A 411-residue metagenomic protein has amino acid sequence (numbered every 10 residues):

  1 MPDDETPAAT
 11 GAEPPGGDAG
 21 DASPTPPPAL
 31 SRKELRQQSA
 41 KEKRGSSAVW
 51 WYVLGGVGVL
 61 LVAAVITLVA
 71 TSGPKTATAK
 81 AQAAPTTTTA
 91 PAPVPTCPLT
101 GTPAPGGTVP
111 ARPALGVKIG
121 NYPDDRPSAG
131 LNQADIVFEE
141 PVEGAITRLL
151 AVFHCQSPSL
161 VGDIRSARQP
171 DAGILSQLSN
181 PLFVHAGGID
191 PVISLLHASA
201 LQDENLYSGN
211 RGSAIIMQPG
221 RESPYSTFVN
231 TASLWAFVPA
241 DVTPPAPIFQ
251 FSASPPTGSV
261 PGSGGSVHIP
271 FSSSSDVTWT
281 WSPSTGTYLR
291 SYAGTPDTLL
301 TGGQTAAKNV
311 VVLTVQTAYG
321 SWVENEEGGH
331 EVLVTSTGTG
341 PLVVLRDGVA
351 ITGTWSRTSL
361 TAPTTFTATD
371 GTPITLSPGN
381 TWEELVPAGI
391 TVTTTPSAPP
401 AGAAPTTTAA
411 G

Functional and structural regions predicted by a protein language model:
M1-V49: Terminal targeting segments of Actinobacterial cell-envelope proteins
P2, S39, P85-I136, E143-V152 (+1 more regions): A surface/extracellular/periplasmic glyco- and lipid-processing/surface-interacting theme
D3, G55-G56, A63-I66, A84 (+1 more regions): Structured catalytic/translocation cores of nucleotide/phosphate-coupled proteins
T10-P14, A81-T86, T406: Short stretches within intrinsically disordered, low-complexity N-terminal or propeptide regions
P15, G20-P24, V59-V62, A77 (+1 more regions): Intrinsically disordered, low-complexity, compositionally biased regions/tails
S31-L35, K43, P74, A79 (+1 more regions): Short, intrinsically disordered low-complexity segments
K41-A77: Hydrophobic single-pass membrane-targeting/anchoring helices
A64-T87, P93, G411: C-terminal region of N-terminal signal peptides and the immediate post-cleavage residues of exported proteins
